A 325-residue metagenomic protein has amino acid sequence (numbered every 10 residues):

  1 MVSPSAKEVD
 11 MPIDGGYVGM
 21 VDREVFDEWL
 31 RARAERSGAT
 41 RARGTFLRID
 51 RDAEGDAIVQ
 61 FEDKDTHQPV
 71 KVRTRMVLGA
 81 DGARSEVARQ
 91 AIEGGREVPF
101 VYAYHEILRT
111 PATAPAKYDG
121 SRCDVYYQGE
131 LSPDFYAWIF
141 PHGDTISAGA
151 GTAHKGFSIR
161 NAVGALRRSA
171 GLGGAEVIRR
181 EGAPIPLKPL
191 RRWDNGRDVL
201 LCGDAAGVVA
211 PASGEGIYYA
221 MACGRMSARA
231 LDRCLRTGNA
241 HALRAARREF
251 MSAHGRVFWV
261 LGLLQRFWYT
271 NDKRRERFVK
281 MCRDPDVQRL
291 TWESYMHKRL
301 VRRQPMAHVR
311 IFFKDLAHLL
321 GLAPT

Functional and structural regions predicted by a protein language model:
M1-R33, E54: A conserved beta-strand/loop capping segment in the N-terminal third of enzymes that catalyze redox or closely related
P4-S5, R51-I58, V72, W193-R197 (+2 more regions): A short, glycine/Asx- and small/polar-enriched loop/turn that sits immediately N-terminal to a beta-strand
G15-G19, E93, G216-I217: Short glycine-enriched, charge-decorated loop/helix-capping segments at active-site entrances that position
D27, V101, R160-V163, V260-L261 (+1 more regions): A general structural signal for well-ordered alpha-helical segments in protein cores
R33-E176, P186-W193, G207: Predominantly flavin-linked oxidoreductase catalytic cores and closely associated redox partners
I146, P189-F258: Conserved mid-domain beta->alpha element of the FAD-binding
G174-E181, A240-L243: Flexible, glycine/charged-enriched surface loops at secondary-structure junctions
D232-T325: C-terminal helical "tail/cap" subdomain of flavin- and related membrane-associated enzymes
